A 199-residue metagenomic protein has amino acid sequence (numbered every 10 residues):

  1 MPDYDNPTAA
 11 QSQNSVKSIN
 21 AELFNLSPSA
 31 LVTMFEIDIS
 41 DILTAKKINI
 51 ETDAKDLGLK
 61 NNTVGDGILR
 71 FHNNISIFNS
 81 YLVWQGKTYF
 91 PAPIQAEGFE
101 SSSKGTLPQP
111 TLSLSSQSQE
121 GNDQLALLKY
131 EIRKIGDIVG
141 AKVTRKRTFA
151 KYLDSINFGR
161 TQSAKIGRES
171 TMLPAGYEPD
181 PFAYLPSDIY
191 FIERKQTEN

Functional and structural regions predicted by a protein language model:
M1-A92: Polar/acidic, low-complexity leader/linker segments enriched in S/T/G and N/D
D38-S40, E51, H72, S113-S115 (+2 more regions): A structural detector for beta-sheet-dominated domains
A92-A126, I192, N199: Oligomerization/assembly interface segments of phage tail-like spikes and tubes
E97, T148-Y152: Short, charged beta-turn/beta-strand-edge "cap" motif at the junction between a beta-strand and an adjacent loop
E97-S101, L127-R133, A175-F182, E193-R194: Catalytic micro-motifs at enzyme active sites that drive phosphoryl/nucleotidyl and oxygen chemistry
P108, V139, P186-D188: Residues that flank catalytic or metal-binding motifs in active/ligand-binding sites
K129, I135-R147: A glycine-biased structural micro-motif
S155-N199: Short beta-strand and beta-hairpin "edge-sheet" elements
